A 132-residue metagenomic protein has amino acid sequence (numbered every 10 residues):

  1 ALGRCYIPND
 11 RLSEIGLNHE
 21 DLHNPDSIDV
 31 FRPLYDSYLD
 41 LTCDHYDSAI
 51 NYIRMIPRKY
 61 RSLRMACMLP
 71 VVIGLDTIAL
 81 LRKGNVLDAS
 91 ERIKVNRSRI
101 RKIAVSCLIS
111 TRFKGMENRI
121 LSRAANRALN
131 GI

Functional and structural regions predicted by a protein language model:
A1-I132: Catalytic cores of Mg2+-dependent Asp-rich isoprenoid enzymes
